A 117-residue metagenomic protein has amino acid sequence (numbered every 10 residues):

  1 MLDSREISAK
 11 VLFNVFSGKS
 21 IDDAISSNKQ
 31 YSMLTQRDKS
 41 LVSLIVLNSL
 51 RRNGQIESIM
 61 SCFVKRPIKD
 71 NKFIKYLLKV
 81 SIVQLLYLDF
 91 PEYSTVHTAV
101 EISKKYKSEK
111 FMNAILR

Functional and structural regions predicted by a protein language model:
M1-R117: Class I Rossmann-like S-adenosyl-L-methionine
